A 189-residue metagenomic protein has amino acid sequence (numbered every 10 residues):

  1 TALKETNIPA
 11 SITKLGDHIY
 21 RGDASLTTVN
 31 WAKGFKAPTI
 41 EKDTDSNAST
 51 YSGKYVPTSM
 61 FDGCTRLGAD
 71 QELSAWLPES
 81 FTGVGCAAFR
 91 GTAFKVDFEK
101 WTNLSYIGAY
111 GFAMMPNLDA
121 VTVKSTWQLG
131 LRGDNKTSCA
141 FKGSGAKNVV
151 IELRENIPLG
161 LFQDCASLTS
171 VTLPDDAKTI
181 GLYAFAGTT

Functional and structural regions predicted by a protein language model:
T1-K14, A24-Y55, T65-G83, T92-Y106 (+4 more regions): Structural signature of tandem-repeat unit edges
G16-R21, P57-D62, G85-A88, G108-G111 (+3 more regions): Consensus positions within tandem repeat domains that build extended binding/scaffold surfaces
